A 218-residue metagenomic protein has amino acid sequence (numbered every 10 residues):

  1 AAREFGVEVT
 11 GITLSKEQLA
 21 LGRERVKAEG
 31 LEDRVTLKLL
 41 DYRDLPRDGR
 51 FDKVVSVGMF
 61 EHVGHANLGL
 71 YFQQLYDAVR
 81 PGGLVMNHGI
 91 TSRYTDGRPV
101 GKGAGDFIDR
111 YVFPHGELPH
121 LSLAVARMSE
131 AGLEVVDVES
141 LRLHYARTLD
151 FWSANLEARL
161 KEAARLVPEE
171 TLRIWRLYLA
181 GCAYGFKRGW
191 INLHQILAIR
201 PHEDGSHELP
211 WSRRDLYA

Functional and structural regions predicted by a protein language model:
A1-G6: Conserved SAM-binding loop of SAM-dependent methyltransferases across substrates and taxa, primarily the Class I
V7-L14: Conserved SAM-binding motif I beta-strand of class I
G22-R23: Conserved SAM-binding loop
L31, V63-G64, V79-R80: Helix-to-beta-strand junctions that scaffold the AdoMet/dcAdoMet cofactor pocket in Class I SAM-dependent enzymes
E32, L40-V55: A short acidic, Gly/Pro-enriched loop at the edge of an enzyme's catalytic core that lines a small-molecule cofactor
V55-F60, M86: A conserved beta-strand element that flanks and buttresses the S-adenosyl-L-methionine
G69-L84: A short glycine-rich, Lys/Arg-flanked "PGG" loop and its adjoining helix->strand segment in the class I
I90-G205, R214-Y217: Substrate-binding/catalytic lobe of Class I Rossmann-like enzymes that use SAM or dcSAM, i.e., the mid-to-C-terminal
